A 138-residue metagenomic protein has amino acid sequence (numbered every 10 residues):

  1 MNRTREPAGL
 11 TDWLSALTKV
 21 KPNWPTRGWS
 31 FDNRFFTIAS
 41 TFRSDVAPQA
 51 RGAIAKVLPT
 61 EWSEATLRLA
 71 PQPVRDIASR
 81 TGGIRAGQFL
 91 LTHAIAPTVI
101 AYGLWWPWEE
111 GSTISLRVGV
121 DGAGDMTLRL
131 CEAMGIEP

Functional and structural regions predicted by a protein language model:
M1-A86, L104-P138: Short helix/turn-capping signatures at newly exposed starts of structured segments
G83-Y102: Aromatic/basic-lined ligand-recognition segments that form π-stacking hydrophobic pockets flanked by Lys/Arg to engage
